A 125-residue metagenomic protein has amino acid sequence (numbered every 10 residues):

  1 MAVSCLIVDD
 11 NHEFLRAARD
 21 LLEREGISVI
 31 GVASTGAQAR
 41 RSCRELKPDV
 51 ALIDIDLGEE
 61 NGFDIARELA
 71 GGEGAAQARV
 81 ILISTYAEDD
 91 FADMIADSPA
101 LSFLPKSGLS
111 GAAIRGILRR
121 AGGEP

Functional and structural regions predicted by a protein language model:
H12-G31: Two-component/phosphorelay signaling modules centered on CheY-like receiver
T35-Q38, N61-D64: Acidic catalytic/metal-coordinating carboxylates
D54: Active-site residues of response regulator receiver
G58: The feature encodes the CheY-like receiver
G62, I95-S102: As written
F63-A76: Short amphipathic alpha-helix used as the core "switch/output" element in two-component signaling
D90, S107-L118: C-terminal output helix
